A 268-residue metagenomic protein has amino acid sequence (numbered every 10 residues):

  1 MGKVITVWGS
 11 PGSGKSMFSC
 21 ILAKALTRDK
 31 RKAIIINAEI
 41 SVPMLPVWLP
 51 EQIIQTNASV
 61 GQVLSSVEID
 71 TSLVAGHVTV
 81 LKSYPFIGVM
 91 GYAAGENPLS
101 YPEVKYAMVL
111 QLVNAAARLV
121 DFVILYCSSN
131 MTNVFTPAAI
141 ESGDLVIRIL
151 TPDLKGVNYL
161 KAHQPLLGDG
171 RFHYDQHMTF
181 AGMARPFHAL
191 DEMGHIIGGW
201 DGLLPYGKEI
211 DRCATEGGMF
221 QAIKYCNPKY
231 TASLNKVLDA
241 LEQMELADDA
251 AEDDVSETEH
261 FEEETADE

Functional and structural regions predicted by a protein language model:
G2-S41, L45, A116: Walker A/P-loop phosphate-binding motif and the immediately C-terminal alpha-helix
V7, I36, G91-Y92, I124-Y126 (+2 more regions): Conserved beta-strand segments of the P-loop GTPase G domain that flank and frequently precede/overlap
I35-R118: P-loop/Walker-type NTP enzyme "switch/lid" segment
E103-L110, K161-F187, A222-Y225: P-loop/Walker A phosphate-binding loop and immediately adjacent motor/lid segment at beta-alpha junctions
F122, L145, G199-G202: Well-ordered beta-strand positions
V134-D153: Inter-motif core of Ras-like GTPase G domains
G182-K224: Beta-strand-loop-alpha "switch" segments that mediate conformational coupling across diverse proteins
E216-E268: NTP-binding/hydrolysis catalytic cores, primarily Walker-type P-loop NTPases
